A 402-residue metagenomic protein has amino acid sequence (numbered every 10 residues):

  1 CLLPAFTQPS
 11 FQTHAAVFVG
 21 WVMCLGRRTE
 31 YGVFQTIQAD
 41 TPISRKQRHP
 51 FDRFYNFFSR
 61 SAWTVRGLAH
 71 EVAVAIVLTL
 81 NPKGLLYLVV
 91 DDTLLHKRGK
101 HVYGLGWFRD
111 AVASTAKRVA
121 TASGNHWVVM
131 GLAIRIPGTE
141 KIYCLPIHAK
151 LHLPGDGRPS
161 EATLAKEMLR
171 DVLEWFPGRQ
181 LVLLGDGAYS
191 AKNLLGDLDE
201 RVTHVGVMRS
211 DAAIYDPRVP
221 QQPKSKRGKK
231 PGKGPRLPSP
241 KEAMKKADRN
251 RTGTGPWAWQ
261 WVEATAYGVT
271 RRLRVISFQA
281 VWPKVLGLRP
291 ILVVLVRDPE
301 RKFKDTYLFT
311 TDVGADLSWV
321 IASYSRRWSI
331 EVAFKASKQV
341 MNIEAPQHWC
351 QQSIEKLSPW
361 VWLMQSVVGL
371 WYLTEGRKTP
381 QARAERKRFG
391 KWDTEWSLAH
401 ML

Functional and structural regions predicted by a protein language model:
C1-L2, K97, H101, T139-L402: Single, function-defining residue in the core of a domain
C1-T64, V72: Gly/serine-rich nucleotide phosphate-binding loop at the start of the catalytic core of nucleotide/ADP-ribose-handling
A5-T13, K117-S123, H348-S358: Structural motif
V33, M130, L363: A residue-level signal for conserved active-site and pocket-lining positions in enzyme catalytic cores
T36, D40, T79-L80, W175 (+2 more regions): Alpha-helix C-cap/termination motif
T36, V65-G67, L164, K304-D305: Non-heme di-metal
Q38-F51, P82, A113, K378-R383: Intrinsically disordered, low-complexity coil segments
F57-I142, P146-A149, I276-V281: Active-site-proximal, Lys/Arg-enriched surface segment that forms a nucleic-acid-binding/basic interface patch
